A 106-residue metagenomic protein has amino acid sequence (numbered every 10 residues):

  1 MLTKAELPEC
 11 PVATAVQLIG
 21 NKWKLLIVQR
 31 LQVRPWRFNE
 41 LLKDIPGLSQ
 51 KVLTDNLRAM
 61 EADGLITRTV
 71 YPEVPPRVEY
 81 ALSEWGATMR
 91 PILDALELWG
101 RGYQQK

Functional and structural regions predicted by a protein language model:
L2, E6-V52, E73-E79: N-terminal helix-turn-helix DNA-binding core of bacterial DNA-binding proteins
V12, L93-G100, Q104: Hydrophobic alpha-helical core bundles mediating ligand binding, dimerization, or RNAP-core interactions
K22, T88, G102: Gly/Ser/Thr-rich beta-alpha loop segments that engage phosphate groups in nucleotides
L53, L57-M60: Basic amphipathic alpha-helical segments that dock to polyanions
P72-A95: Basic, amphipathic "hinge/linker" alpha-helix immediately C-terminal to the N-terminal HTH DNA-binding motif
